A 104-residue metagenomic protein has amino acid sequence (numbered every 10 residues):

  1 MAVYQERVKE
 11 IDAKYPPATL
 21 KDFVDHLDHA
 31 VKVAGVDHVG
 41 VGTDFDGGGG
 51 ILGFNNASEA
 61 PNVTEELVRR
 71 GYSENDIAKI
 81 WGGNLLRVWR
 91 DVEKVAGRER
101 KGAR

Functional and structural regions predicted by a protein language model:
M1-H29: Catalytic pocket-lining loop regions of alpha/beta-barrel enzymes, especially the amidohydrolase/enolase/GH5 lineages
V3-R7, G42-D44, A60: Short acidic (Asp/Glu) and glycine-rich catalytic loops that position anionic groups and cofactors
E10-K21, G47-I51, L67-D76: Outer-membrane beta-barrel pore domains
K21, V41, K79: Aromatic- and glycine-enriched glycan-recognition loops and surfaces that form the carbohydrate-binding subsites
V24-V31, A60, T64: Generic structural signal for well-ordered alpha-helices, preferentially at hydrophobic/aromatic core positions
D28, K32-V36, R69, R90: Generic secondary-structure signature for well-ordered alpha-helical cores
V33-A57: Short acidic/histidine-rich active-site segments
N55-R104: Mid-to-C-terminal alpha-helical segments outside catalytic/metal-binding sites
